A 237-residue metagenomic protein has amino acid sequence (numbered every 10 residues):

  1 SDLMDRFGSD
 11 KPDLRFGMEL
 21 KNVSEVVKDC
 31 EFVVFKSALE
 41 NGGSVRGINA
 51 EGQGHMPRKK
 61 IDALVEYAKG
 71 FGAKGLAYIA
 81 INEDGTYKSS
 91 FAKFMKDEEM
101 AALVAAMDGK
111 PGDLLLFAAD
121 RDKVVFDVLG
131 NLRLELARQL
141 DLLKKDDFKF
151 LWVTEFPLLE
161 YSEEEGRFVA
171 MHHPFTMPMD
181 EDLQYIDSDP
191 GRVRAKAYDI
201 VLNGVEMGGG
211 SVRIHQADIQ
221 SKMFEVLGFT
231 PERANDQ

Functional and structural regions predicted by a protein language model:
S1-Q237: Class II aminoacyl-tRNA synthetase catalytic cores and aaRS-like
